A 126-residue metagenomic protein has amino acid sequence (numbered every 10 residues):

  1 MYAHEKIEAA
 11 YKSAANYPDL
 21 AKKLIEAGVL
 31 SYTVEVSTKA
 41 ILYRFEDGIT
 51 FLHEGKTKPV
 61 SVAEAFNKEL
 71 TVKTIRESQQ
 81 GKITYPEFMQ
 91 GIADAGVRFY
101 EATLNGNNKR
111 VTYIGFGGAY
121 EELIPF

Functional and structural regions predicted by a protein language model:
M1-E26, F66-I83, I124: Short, flexible domain-boundary/linker segments around small modular repeats
Y17, S31-Y43, Y85, M89 (+2 more regions): Aromatic/pi-system hotspot detector in well-structured domains
D19-P59: Acidic (E/D-rich), amphipathic helical modules within compact regulatory domains
A21, M89-I92, G117: Generic alpha-helical secondary structure signal
D47-F51, R98, G115-A119: Short amphipathic alpha-helical patches
F51-T103: Short, solvent-exposed interaction modules
N107-N108: Short acidic/glycine-enriched loop/turn segments that link adjacent beta-strands
V111-F126: Glycine-rich, aromatic-bearing surface loops/beta-hairpins
